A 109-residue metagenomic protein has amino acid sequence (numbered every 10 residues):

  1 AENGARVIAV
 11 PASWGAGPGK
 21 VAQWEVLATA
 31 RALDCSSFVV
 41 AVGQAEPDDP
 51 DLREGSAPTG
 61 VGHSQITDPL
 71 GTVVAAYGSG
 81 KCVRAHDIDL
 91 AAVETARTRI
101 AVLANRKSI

Functional and structural regions predicted by a protein language model:
A1-R84: CN hydrolase (nitrilase-like) catalytic-core segments centered on the catalytic cysteine and neighboring Lys/Glu
E2, V93-I109: Cysteine/selenocysteine-centered motifs that mediate thiol-based redox chemistry or coordinate metal-sulfur cofactors
D87: Surface-exposed ligand/attachment interfaces on beta-rich extracellular proteins
